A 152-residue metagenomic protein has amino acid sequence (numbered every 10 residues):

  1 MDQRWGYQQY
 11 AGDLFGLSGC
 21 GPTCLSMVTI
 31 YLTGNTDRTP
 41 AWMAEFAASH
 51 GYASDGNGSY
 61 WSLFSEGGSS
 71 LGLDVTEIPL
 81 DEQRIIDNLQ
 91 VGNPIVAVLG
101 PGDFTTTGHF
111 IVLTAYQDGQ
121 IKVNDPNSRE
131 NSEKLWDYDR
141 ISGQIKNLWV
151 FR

Functional and structural regions predicted by a protein language model:
M1-Y52: Active-site-adjacent structural segments surrounding the nucleophilic cysteine of cysteine proteases and isopeptidases
I30, G34-D37, A41-R152: Conserved active-site-adjacent core of cysteine acyl-enzyme catalytic domains
